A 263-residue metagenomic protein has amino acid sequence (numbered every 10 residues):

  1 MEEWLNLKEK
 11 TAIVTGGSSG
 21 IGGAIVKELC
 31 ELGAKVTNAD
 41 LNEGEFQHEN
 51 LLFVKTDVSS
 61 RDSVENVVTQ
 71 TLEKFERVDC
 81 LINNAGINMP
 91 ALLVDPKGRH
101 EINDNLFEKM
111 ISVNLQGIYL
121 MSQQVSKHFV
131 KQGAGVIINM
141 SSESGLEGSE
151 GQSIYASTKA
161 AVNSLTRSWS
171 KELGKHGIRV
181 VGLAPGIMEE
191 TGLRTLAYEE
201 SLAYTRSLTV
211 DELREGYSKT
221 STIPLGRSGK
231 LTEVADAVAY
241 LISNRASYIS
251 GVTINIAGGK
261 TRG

Functional and structural regions predicted by a protein language model:
E2-W4, E147, R227, V238-A239 (+1 more regions): Short C-terminal tail/terminal secondary-structure segment of NAD(P)H-dependent dehydrogenase/reductase domains
T11, S18-S19: Conserved glycine-rich cofactor-binding loop
L92-E108, K219: Substrate-binding pocket helix/loop in short-chain dehydrogenase/reductase
S122, T158, T166: Active-site helix of classical SDR
K127, S170-E172, S247: Alpha-helical segment proximal to the catalytic Tyr-Lys
S142: Residue(s) in the substrate-gating loop at a strand-loop-helix junction that position the organic substrate next
G174, R179, I249-G251: Short, small/polar-rich loop/turn modules that mediate ligand/substrate recognition or access, typified
